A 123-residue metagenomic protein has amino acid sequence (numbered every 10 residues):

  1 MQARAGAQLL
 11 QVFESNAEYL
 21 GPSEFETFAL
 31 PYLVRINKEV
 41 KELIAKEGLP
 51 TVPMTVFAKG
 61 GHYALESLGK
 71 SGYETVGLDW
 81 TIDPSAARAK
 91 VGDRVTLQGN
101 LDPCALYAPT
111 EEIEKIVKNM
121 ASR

Functional and structural regions predicted by a protein language model:
M1-R123: Active-site loop segments of alpha/beta catalytic cores
